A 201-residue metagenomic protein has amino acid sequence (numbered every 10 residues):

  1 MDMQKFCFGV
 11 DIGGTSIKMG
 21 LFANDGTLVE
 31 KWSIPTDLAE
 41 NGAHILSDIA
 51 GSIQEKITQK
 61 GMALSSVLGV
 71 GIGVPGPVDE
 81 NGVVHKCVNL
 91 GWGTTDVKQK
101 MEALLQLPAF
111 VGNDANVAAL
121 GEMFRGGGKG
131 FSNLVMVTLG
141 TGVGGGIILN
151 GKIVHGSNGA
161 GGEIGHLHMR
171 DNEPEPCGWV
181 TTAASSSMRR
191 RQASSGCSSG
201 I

Functional and structural regions predicted by a protein language model:
D2-G51, V83-H85, G159: Short glycine-rich, Thr/Ser-proximal phosphate-binding strand/loop in the N-terminal lobe of ATP-dependent enzymes
D2-Q4, G20-F22, E30-W32, N41-G42 (+3 more regions): Glycine/GP-enriched mid-protein hinge/lid loop-to-helix segment characteristic of carbohydrate kinases
T15, P75-P77, G140-G142: Short glycine-rich anion-binding loops that position phosphate/pyrophosphate groups of nucleotides and phosphorylated
S16-K18, V117-A119, G142-G144: Short glycine/serine/threonine-rich phosphate/pyrophosphate-binding segments that cradle anionic phosphate groups
L38, G42-G51, T58, S65-V70 (+1 more regions): Glycine-rich phosphate-binding loop and adjoining helix at the ATP-binding site of ATP-dependent phosphoryl-transfer
L64-S65, G156: A short alpha-helix-loop-beta-strand transition element characteristic of N-terminal alpha/beta dinucleotide-binding
